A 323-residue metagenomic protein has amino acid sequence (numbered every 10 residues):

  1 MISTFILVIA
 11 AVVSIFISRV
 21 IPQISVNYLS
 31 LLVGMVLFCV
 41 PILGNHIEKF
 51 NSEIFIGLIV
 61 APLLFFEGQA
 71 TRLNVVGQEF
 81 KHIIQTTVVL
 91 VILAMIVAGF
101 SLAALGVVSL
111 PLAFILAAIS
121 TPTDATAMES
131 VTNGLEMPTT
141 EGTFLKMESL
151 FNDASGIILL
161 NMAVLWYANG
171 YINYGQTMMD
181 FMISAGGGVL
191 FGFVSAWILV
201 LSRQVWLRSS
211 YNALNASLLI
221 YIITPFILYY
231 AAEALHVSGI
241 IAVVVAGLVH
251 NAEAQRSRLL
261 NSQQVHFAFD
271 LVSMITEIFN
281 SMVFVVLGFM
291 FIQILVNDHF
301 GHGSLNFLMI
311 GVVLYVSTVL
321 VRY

Functional and structural regions predicted by a protein language model:
M1-Y323: Transmembrane helical cores of multi-pass secondary ion antiporters/exchangers
